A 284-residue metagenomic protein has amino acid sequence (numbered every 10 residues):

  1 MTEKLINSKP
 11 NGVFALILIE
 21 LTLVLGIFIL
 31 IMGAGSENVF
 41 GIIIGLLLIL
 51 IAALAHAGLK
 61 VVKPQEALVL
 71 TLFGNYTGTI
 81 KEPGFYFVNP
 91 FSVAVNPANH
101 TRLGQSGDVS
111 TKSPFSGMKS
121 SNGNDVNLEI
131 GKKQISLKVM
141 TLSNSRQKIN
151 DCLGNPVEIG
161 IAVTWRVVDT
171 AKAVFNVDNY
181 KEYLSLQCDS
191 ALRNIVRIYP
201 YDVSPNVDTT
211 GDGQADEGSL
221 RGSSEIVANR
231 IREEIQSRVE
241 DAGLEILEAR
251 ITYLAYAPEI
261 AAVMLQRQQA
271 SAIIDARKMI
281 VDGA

Functional and structural regions predicted by a protein language model:
M1-L21: N-terminal membrane-targeting/pre-transmembrane regions
T22, L48-I51: Alpha-helical transmembrane segments of integral membrane proteins
I27-I49: Hydrophobic alpha-helical transmembrane segments
A53-E66: Aromatic-capped interface at the extracytoplasmic side of an N-terminal signal-anchor transmembrane helix
A67-P90: Membrane-cytosol interface motif
S92-N96, H100-L247: Amphipathic, interface-forming alpha-helical segments with heptad-repeat character
E233-E234, L254, E259-G283: Long, charge-rich amphipathic alpha-helical coiled-coil "stalk/tentacle" segments that mediate oligomerization
